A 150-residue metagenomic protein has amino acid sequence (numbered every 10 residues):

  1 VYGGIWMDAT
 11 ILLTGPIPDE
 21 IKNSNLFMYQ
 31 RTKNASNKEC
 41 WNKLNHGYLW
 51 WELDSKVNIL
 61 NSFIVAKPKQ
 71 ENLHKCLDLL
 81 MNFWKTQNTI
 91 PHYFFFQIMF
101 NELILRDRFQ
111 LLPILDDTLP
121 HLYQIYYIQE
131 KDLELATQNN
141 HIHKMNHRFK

Functional and structural regions predicted by a protein language model:
V1-D8: A conserved donor-nucleotide-binding helix/loop in the catalytic core of Leloir-type glycosyltransferases
A9-K150: Glycosyltransferase-associated regions of secretory-pathway enzymes, highlighting luminal stem/catalytic domains
